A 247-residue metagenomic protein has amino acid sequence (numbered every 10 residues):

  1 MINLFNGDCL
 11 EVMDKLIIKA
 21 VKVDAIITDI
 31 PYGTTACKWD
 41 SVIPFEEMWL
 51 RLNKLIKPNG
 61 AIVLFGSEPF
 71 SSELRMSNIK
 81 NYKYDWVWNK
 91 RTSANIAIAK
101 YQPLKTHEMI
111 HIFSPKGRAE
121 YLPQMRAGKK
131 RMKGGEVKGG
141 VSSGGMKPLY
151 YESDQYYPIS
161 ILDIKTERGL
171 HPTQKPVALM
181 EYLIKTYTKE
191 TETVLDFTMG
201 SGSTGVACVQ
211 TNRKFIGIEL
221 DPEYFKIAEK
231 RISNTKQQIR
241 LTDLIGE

Functional and structural regions predicted by a protein language model:
M1-G217, E223-K226: Core catalytic lobe of class I
E229-D243: Short, conserved SAM-binding/catalytic segment of Class I S-adenosyl-L-methionine-dependent methyltransferases
I245-E247: C-terminal secondary-structure termini that scaffold catalytic or DNA-interacting sites
